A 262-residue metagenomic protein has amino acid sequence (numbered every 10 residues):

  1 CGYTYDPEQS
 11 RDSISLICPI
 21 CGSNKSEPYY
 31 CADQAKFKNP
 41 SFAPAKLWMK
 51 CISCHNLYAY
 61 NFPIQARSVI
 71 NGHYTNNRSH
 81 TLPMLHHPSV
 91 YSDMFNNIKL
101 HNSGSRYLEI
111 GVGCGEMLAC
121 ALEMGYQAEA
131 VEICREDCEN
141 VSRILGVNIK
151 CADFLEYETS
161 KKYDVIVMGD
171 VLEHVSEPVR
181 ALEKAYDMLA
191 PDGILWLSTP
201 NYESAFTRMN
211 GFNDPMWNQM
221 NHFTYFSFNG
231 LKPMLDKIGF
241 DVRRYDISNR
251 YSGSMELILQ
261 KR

Functional and structural regions predicted by a protein language model:
C1-G169, V179-E183, D246-S248, G253-R262: Conserved N-terminal segment of class I S-adenosyl-L-methionine
D12-S13, M168, S176-A190, I194-R262: S-adenosyl-L-methionine-dependent methyltransferase catalytic module, highlighting the catalytic core
